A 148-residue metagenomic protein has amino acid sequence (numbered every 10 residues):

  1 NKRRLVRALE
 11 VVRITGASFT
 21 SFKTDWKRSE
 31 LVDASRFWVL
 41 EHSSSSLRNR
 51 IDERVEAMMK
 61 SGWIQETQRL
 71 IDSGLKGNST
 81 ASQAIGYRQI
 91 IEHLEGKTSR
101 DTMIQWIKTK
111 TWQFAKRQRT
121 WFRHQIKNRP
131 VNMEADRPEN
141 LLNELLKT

Functional and structural regions predicted by a protein language model:
N1-S35: Phosphate/Mg2+-binding loops and adjacent switch elements in nucleotide/diphosphate-handling enzyme cores
R28-T148: Catalytic core of IPPT-family isopentenyl/dimethylallyl transferases that prenylate adenosine-containing substrates
